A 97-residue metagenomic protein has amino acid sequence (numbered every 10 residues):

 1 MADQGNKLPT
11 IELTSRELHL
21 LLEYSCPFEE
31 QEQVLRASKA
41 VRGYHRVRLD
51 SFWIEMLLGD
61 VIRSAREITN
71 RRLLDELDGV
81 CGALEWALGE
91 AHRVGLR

Functional and structural regions predicted by a protein language model:
M1-R97: Positively charged, low-complexity terminal tracts and the immediately adjacent first secondary-structure elements
